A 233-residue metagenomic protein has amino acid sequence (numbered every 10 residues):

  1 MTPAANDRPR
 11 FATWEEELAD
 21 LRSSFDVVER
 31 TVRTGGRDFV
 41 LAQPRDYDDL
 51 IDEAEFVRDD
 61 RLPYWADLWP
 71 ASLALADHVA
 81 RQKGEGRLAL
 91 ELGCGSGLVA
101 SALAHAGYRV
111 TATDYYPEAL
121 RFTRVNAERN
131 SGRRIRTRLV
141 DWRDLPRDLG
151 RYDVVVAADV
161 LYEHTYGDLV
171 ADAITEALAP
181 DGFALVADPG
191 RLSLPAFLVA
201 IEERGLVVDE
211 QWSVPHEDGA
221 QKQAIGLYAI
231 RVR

Functional and structural regions predicted by a protein language model:
M1-R233: S-adenosylmethionine-dependent methyltransferases
